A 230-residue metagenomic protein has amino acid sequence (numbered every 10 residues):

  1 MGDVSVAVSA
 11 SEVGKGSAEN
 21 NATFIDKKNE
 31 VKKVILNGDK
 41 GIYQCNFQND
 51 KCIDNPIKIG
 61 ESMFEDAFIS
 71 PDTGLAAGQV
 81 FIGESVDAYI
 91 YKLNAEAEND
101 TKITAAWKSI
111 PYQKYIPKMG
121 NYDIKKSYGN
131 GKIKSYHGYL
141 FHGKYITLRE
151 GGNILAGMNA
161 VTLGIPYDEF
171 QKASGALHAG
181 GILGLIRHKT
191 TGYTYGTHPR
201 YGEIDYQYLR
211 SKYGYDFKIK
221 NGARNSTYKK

Functional and structural regions predicted by a protein language model:
M1-A7, A156, Q207, Y213: Membrane-active amphipathic alpha-helices enriched in small hydrophobic residues
G2-E19, D216-A223: Short hydrophobic alpha-helical membrane-entry/anchor segments
V13-M158, T162-G175: Glycine-rich short-loop/terminal segments
D66-I82, V86, A173-K230: Active-site or metal-binding loop neighborhoods of secreted/extracellular toxin and effector enzymes
